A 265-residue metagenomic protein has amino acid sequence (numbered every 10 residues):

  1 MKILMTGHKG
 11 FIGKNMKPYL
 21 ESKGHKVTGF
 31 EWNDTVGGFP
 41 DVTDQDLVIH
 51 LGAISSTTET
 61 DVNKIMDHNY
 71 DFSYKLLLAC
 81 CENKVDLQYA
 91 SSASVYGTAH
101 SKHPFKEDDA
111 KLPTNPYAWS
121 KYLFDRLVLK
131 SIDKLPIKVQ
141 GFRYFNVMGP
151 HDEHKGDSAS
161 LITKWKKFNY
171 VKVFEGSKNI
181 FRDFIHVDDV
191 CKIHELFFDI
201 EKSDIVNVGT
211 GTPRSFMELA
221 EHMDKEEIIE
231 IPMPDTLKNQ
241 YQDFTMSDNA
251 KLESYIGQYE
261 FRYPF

Functional and structural regions predicted by a protein language model:
I3-S22: N-terminal Rossmann NAD(P)H-binding glycine-rich loop of SDR-like oxidoreductase domains
K17, N169-F265: C-terminal substrate-binding subdomain of Rossmann-fold SDR/epimerase-dehydratase oxidoreductases
V27-D41: Adenosine-cofactor binding site in Rossmann-like domains, unifying the SAM/SAH pocket of S-adenosylmethionine-dependent
G38-H68, A79: NAD(P)H-binding glycine-rich loop region in Rossmannoid oxidoreductase-like domains and their noncatalytic homologs
T57-F72, F105-P113: Short alpha-helical oligomerization interface
K75-P116: Conserved Rossmann-fold NAD(P)-dependent oxidoreductase catalytic core, especially the SDR/UDP-sugar
P116, S120-L123: Active-site helix of classical SDR
R126-F181, V187-C191, E195-L196, E221-M223: NAD(P)-dependent short-chain dehydrogenase/reductase
